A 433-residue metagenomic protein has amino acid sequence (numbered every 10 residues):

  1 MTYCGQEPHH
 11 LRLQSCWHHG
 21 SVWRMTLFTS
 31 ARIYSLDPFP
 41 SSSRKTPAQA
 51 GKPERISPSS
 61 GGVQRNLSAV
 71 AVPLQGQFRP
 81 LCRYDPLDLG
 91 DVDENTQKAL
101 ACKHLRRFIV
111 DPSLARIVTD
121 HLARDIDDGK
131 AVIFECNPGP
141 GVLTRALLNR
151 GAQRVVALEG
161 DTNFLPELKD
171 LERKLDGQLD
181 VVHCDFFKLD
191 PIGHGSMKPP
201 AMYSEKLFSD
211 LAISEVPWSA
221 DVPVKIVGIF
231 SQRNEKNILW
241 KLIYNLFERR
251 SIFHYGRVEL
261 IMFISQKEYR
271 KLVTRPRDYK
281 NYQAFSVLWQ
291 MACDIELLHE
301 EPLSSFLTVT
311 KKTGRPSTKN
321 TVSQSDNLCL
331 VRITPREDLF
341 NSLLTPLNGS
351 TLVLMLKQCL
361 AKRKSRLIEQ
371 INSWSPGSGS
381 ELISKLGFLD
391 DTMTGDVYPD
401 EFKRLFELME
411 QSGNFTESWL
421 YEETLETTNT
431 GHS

Functional and structural regions predicted by a protein language model:
T2-G5, W23-P40, R44-P47, G51-L354 (+2 more regions): Catalytic cores of RNA-modifying enzymes
H9-H10, H18: Intrinsic-disorder-associated, low-complexity terminal segments enriched in Asp/Asn/His/Tyr and depleted of Lys/Arg
L11-L13, L36: Leucine-biased recognition of intrinsically disordered, low-complexity hydrophobic segments
G62-Q64, A69-D93, E369, S375-S433: Helix-rich C-terminal "collar"/helical-bundle subdomain used as an assembly and partner-interaction module in RFC-like
L246, P276, C359, I371-W374 (+1 more regions): Generic structural signal for hydrophobic core residues of well-folded globular domains
V322, D326-C329, I333-E337, S342-L389 (+1 more regions): An accessory alpha-helical subdomain
